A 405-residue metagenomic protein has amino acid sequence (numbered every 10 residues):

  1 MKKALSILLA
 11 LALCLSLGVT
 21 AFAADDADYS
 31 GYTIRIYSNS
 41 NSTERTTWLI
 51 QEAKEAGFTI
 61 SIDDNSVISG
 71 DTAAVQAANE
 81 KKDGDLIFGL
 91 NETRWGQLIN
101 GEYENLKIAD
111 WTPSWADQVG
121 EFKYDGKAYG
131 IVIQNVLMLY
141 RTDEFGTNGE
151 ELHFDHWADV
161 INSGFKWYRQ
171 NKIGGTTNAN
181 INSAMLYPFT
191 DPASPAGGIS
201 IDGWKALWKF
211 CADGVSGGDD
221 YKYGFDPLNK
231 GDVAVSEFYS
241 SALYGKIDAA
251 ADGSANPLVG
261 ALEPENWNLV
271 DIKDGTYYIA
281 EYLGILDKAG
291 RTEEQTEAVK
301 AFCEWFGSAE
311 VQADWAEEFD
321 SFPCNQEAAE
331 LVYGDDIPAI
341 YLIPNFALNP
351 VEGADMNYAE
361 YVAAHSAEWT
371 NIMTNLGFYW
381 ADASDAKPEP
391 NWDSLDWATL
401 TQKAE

Functional and structural regions predicted by a protein language model:
L15-D28: Sec-dependent signal peptide cleavage junction
A27-G96: Early extracytoplasmic/lumenal segment of secretory-pathway proteins
I36-S40, Y124-I133, Y140-T142, T147-G149 (+3 more regions): Short beta-strand->loop
T72, L90-N135, G146-H153, A158-D159: Hinge/lid segment of periplasmic solute-binding proteins
P113, D117, Q134, K205-C211 (+1 more regions): Periplasmic-binding protein-like
A193-N268: Ligand-binding pocket segment of bilobal, Venus flytrap-like solute-binding proteins
E281-Y361: Mature extracytoplasmic/periplasmic domains
L348-E405: Conserved C-terminal helix/tail region of periplasmic/extracytoplasmic solute-binding proteins
